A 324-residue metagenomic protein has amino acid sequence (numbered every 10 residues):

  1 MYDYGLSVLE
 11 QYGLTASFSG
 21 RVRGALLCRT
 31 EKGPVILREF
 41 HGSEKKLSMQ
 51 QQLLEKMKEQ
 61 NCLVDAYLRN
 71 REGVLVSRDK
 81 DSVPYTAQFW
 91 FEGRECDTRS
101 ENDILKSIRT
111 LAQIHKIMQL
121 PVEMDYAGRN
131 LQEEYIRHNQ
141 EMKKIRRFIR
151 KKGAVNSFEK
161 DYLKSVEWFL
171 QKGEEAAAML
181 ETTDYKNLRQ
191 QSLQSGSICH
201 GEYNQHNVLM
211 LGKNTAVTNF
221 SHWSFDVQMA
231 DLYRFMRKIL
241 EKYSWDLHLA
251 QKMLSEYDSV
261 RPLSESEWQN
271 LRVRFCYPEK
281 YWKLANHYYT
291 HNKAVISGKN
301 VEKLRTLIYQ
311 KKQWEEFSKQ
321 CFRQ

Functional and structural regions predicted by a protein language model:
Y2-E31, N70: ATP-binding glycine-rich phosphate-binding loop
L27-R29, Y67, A178-A230: Active-site acidic catalytic loop and adjacent metal/ATP-binding pocket of ATP-dependent phosphoryl transfer enzymes
G33-D125: ATP-binding pocket architecture of kinase catalytic cores
R38-K45, D125-I198, K303-L307, Q320: ATP-dependent phospho-/nucleotidyl transfer catalytic cores
Y85-T98, L120, K144-K152, Y277-I296: A glycine-centered beta->alpha junction motif in the catalytic cores of kinase/phosphotransferase enzymes
E133, W282-Q324: ATP/Mg2+ or Mg2+-diphosphate-binding catalytic cores that bind nucleotide phosphates or diphosphates via glycine-rich
M229-P262, F275-K293: Active-site activation/catalytic loop segments of kinase-like enzymes and analogous catalytic loops in related
